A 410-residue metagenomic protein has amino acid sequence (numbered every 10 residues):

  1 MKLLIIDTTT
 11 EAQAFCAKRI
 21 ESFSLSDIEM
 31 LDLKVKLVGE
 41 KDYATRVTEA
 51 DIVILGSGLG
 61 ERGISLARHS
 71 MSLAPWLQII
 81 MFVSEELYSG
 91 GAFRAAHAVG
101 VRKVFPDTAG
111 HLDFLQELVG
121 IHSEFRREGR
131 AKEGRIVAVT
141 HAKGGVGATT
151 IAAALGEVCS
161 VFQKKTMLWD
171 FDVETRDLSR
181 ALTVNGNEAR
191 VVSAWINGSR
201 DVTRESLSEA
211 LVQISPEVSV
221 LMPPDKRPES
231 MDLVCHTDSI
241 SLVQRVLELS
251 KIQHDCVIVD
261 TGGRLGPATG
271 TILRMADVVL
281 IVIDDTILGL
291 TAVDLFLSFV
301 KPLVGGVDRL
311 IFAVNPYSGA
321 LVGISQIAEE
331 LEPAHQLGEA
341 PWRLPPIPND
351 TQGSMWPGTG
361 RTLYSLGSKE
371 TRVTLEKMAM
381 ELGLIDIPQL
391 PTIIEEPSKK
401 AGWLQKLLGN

Functional and structural regions predicted by a protein language model:
M1-I136, N197-R200, T291, F299-L310 (+4 more regions): Acidic-aromatic/histidine active-site loop/patch
V53, V104, V257, V279-L280: Short, well-ordered beta-strand core segments
S84-E85, D107-A109, H141-A142, D284-D285 (+2 more regions): G-domain G4 guanine-recognition motif of GTPases
E128-W169: Walker A (P-loop) phosphate-binding motif
C159-V220, L344: Phosphate-binding loop that captures ATP/GTP phosphates
S199-L265, G270: Cytosolic-facing regulatory segments adjacent to core modules
G266-T286: Inter-motif core of Ras-like GTPase G domains
P316-S318, A328-Y364: Beta-strand-loop-alpha "switch" segments that mediate conformational coupling across diverse proteins
